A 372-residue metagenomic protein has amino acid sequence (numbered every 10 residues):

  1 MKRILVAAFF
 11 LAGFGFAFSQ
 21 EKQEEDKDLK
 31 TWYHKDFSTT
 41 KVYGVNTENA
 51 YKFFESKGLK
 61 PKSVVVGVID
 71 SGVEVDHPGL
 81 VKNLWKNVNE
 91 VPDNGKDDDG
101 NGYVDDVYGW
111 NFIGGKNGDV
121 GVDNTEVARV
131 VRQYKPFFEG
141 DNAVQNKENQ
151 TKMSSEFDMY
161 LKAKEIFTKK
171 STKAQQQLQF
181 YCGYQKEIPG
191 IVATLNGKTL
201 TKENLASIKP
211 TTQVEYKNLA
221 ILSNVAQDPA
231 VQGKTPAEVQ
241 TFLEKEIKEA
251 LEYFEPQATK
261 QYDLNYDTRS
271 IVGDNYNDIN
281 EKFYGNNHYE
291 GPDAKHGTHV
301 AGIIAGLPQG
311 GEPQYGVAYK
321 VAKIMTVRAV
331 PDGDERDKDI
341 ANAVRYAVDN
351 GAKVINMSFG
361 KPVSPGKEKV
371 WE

Functional and structural regions predicted by a protein language model:
M1-K22: Bacterial Sec-dependent N-terminal signal peptides
A17-V42: Sec-dependent signal peptide cleavage junction
G44-Y51, G297, A301-I304, G311 (+2 more regions): Extracytoplasmic/secreted envelope proteins and their assembly/folding machinery, especially bacterial periplasmic
F53-V66, V73-R336: Subtilisin-like serine protease catalytic core
D334-N350: Catalytic-core regions of hydrolytic enzymes
R336-I340, G360-E372: Substrate-binding/specificity loop regions of serine endopeptidase catalytic domains, predominantly subtilases
K353: Short acidic/polar active-site loop segments enriched in Thr and Asp
